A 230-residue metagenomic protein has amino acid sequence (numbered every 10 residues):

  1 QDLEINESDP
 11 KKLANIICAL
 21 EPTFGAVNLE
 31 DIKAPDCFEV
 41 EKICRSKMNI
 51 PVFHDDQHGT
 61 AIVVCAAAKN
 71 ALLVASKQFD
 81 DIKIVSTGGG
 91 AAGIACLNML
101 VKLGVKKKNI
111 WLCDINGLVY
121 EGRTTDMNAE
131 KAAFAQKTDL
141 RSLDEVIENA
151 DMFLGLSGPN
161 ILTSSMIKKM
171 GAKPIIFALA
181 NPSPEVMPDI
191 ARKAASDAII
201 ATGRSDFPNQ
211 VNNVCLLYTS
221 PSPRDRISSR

Functional and structural regions predicted by a protein language model:
Q1-D80: Glycine/serine-rich phosphate-binding loop and adjoining beta1-alpha1 elements at the start of nucleotide-handling
C37, T60-C65, A91-N98, I161-S165 (+1 more regions): Short glycine/serine/threonine-rich phosphate/pyrophosphate-binding segments that cradle anionic phosphate groups
D56-N70, S205-S220: Short alpha-helices
I62-I147: Glycine-rich phosphate/diphosphate-binding loop of Rossmann-like nucleotide-binding domains
V119-L179, E185: Rossmann-like NAD(P)-binding element
A180-F207, V211: Rossmann-fold NAD(P)-binding glycine/threonine-rich loop
Y218-R230: Single conserved hydrophobic/aromatic residue that forms the stacking wall/gate of nucleotide- or nucleobase-binding
